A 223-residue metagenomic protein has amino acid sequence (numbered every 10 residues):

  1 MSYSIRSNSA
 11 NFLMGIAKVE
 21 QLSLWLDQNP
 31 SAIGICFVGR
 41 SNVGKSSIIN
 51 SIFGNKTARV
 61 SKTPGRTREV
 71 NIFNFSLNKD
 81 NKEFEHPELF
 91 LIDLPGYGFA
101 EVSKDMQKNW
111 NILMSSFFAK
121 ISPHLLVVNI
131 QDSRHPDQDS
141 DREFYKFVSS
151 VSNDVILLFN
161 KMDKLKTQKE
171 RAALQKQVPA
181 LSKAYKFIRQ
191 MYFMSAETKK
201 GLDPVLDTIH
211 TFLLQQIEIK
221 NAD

Functional and structural regions predicted by a protein language model:
M1-F99, I219: Conserved G1/Walker A P-loop phosphate-binding module
N8-Q21, K164-D223: Canonical P-loop GTPase G-domain recognition
E20, K56, F99-V102, Q138 (+2 more regions): Conserved protein kinase catalytic core
L24, T67-N71, N81-L89, P95-P123 (+1 more regions): Switch II of P-loop NTPase G domains
L26-D27, N50-I52, K104-Q107, R142-K146 (+2 more regions): Short, glycine/charged-enriched secondary-structure capping and boundary segments
R66, N78, G96-G98, R134-P136 (+2 more regions): Conserved nucleotide-binding/hydrolysis micro-motifs of P-loop NTPases
V102-S103, N153, A222: Long, charge-rich intrinsically disordered regions
I112-I188: Conserved C-terminal guanine-recognition region of P-loop GTPase G domains, centered on the G4
